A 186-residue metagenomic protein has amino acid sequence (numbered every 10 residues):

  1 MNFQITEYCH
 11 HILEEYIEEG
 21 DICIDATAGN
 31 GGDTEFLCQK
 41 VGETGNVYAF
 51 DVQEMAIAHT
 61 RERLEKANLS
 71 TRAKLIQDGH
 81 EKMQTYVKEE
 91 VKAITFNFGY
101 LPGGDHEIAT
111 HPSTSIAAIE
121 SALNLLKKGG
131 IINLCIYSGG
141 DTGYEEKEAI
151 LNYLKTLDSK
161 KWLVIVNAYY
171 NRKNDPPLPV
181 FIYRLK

Functional and structural regions predicted by a protein language model:
M1-D21, Q39: S-adenosyl-L-methionine
G20-G29: Conserved class I S-adenosyl-L-methionine
T27, A118, L125, G129-I136: Conserved beta-strand signature within the Rossmann-like core of class I S-adenosyl-L-methionine
N30-T44: Conserved SAM-binding loop of SAM-dependent methyltransferases across substrates and taxa, primarily the Class I
N46-D51: Conserved SAM-binding motif I beta-strand of class I
I57-K92: S-adenosyl-L-methionine
F96-A118: Mobile active-site "lid"/loop adjacent to the S-adenosyl-L-methionine
Y144-K186: Class I S-adenosyl-L-methionine
